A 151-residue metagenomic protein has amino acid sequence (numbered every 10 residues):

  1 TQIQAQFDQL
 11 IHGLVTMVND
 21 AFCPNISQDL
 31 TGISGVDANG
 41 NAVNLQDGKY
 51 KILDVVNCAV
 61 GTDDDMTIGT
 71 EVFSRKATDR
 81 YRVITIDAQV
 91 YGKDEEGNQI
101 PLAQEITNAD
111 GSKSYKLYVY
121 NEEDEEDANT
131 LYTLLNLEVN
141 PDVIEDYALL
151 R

Functional and structural regions predicted by a protein language model:
T1-R151: S/T-rich, low-complexity, solvent-exposed segments of bacterial secretion/appendage proteins
